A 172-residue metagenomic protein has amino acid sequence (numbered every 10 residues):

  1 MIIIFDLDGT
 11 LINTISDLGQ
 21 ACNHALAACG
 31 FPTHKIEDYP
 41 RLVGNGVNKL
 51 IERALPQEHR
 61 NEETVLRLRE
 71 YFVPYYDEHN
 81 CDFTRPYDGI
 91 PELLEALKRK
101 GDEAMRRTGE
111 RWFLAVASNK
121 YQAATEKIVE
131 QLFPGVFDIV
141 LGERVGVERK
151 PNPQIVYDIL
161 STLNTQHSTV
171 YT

Functional and structural regions predicted by a protein language model:
M1-R41: Active-site neighborhood of HAD-like aspartate-dependent phosphohydrolases
D17, G46-K49, A123-A124: Short alpha-helical
C22, L93-V129: Substrate-recognition element of Asp-dependent hydrolases with the DxDx(T/V) motif
A27-T33, Q57-E63, G109, L132-V136: Short helix-capping segments at alpha-helix termini
A28-E58, P74: Alpha-helical substrate-recognition element adjacent to the catalytic core
L42, G46, R85-G89, K120 (+1 more regions): Short beta->alpha linker loops
R53-E95, E103-R106, R111-W112: Metal-dependent phosphoesterase signature
D82-F83, A115, Y121-T172: Substrate-recognition "cap/lid" segment bordering the active-site pocket of phosphatases
